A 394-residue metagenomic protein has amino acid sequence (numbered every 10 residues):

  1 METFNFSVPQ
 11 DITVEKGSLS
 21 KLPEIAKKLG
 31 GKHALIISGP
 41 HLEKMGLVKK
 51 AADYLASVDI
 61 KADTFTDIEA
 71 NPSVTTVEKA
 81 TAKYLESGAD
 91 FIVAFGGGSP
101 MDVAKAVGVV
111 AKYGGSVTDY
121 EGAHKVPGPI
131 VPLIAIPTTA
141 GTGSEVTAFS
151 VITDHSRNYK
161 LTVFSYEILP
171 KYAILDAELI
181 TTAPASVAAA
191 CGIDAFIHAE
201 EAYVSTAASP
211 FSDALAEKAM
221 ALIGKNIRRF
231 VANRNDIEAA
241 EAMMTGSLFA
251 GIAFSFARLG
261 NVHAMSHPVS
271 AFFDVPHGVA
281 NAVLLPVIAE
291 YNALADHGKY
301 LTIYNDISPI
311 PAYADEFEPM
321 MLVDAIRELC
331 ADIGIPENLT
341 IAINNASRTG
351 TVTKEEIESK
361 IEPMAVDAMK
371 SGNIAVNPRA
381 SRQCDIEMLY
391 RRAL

Functional and structural regions predicted by a protein language model:
M1-L29: N-terminal amphipathic/basic leader segments beginning at the initiator methionine
L19-L22, K44-L47, V74-T75, S99-A104 (+3 more regions): Short glycine/serine/threonine-rich phosphate/pyrophosphate-binding segments that cradle anionic phosphate groups
S20-L35, Y54-V58, E86: Glycine-rich phosphate/diphosphate-binding loops that line cofactor/substrate pockets in enzymes
E43-G115, R229-A240: N-terminal small/polar loop signature for handling phosphorylated ligands or for N-terminal nucleophile
K112-A208, K299-T302, D306: A glycine/threonine-rich phosphate-anchoring loop and its flanking beta-alpha core in nucleotide/phosphate-binding
A202-E328: Active-site segments that bind and position negatively charged phosphate/pyrophosphate groups
S308-L394: C-terminal charged capping/lid subdomain of soluble metabolic enzymes
